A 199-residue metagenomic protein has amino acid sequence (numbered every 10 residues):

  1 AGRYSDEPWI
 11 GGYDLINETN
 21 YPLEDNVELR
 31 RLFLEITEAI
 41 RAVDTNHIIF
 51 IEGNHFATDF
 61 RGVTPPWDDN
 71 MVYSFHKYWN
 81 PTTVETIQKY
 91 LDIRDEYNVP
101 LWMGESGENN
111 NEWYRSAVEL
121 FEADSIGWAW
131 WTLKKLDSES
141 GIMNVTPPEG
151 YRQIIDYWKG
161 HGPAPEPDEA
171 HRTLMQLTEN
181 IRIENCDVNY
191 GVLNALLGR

Functional and structural regions predicted by a protein language model:
A1-R3, I16, V27, R31-E38 (+3 more regions): Long hydrophobic alpha-helices with heptad-repeat/coiled-coil character
G2-K135, S140-D156: Extracellular glycoside hydrolase catalytic/binding regions
L120, D124-R199: Extended, alpha-helix-rich binding/interface surfaces that flank or overlap catalytic cores and mediate recognition
